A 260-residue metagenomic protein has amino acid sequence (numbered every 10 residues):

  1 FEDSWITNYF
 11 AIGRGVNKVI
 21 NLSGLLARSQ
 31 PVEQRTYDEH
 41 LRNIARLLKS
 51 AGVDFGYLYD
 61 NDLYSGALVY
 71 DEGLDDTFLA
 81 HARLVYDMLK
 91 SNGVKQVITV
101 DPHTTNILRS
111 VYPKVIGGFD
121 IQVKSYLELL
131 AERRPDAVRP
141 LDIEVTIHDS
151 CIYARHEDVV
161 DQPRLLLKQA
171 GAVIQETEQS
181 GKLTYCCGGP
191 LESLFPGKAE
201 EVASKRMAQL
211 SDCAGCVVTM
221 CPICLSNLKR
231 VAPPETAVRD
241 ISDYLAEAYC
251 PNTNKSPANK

Functional and structural regions predicted by a protein language model:
F1-K260: Iron-sulfur cluster-binding electron-transfer modules in prokaryotic oxidoreductases
